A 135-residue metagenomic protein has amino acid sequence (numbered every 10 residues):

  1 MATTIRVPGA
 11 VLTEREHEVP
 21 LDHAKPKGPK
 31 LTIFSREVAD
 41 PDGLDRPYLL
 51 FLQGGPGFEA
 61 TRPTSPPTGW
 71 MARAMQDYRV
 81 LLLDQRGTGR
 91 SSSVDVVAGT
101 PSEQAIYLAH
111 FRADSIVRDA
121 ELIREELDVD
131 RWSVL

Functional and structural regions predicted by a protein language model:
A2-L135: Gly/Pro-rich cap/lid or specificity-loop segments adjacent to the active site
